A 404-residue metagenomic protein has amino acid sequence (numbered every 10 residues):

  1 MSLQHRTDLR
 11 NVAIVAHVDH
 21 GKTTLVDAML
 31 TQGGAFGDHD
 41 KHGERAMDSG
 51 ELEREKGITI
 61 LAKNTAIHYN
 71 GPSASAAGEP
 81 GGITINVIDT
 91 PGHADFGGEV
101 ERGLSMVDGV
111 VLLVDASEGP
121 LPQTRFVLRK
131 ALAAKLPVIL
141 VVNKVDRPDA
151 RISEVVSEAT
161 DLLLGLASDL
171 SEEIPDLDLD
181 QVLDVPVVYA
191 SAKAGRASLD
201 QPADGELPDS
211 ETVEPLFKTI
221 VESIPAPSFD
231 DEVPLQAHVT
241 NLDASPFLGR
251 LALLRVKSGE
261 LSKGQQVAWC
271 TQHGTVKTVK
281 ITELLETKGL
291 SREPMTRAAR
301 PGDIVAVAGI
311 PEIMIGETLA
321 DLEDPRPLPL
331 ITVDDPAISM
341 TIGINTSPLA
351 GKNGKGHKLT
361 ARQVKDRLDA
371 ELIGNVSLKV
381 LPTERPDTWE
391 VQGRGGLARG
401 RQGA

Functional and structural regions predicted by a protein language model:
M1-A404: Structural and coupling elements of P-loop NTPases
